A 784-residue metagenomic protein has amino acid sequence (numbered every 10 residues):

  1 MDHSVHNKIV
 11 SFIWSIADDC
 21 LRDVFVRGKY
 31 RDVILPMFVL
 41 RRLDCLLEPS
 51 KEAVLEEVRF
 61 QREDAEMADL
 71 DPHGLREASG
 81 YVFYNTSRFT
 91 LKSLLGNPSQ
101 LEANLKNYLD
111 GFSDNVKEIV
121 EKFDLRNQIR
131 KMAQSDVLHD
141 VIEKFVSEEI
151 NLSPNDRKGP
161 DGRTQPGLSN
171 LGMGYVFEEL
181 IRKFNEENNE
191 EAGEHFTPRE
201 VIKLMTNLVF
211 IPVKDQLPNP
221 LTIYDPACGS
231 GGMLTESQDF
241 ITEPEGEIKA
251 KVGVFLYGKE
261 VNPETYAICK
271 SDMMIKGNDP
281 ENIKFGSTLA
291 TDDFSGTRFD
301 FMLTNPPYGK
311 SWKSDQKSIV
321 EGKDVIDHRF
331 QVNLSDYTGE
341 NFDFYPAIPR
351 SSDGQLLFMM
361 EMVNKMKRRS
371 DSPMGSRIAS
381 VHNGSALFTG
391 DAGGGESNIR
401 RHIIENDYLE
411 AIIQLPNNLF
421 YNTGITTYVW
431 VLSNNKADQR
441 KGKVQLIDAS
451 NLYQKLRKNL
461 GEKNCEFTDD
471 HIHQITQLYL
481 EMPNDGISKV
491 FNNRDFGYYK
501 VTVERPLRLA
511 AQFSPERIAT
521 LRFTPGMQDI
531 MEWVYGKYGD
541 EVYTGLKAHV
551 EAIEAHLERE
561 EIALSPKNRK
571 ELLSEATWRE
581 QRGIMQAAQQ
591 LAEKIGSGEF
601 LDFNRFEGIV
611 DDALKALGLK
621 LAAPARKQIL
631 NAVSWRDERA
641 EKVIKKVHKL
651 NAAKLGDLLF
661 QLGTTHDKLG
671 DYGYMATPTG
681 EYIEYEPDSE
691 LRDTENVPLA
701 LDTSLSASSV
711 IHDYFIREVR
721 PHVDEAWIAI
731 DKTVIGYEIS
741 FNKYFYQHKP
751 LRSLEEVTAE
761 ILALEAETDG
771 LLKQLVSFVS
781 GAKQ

Functional and structural regions predicted by a protein language model:
M1-V213, N282-D293, Q414-N417, K441-D448 (+1 more regions): Non-catalytic, mostly N-terminal accessory regions of nucleic-acid modification and defense proteins
K29-R42, E340-L432, I761: Conserved Class I SAM-dependent methyltransferase catalytic core
K131, P166, H195, A227 (+11 more regions): Hydrophobic alpha-helical scaffolding
H195-T304, Y308-D324, L356, N383-S385 (+4 more regions): Conserved S-adenosyl-L-methionine
T235, A267, T304-P306, L356-M360 (+14 more regions): Feature representing long, continuous alpha-helical segments
K249, D279-I283, D336-F342, R377-A386 (+2 more regions): Short acidic (Asp/Glu) and glycine-rich catalytic loops that position anionic groups and cofactors
D272, K323-I348, F358: Surface-exposed acidic, glycine/proline-enriched linker/cap segments that occur as 15-30-residue helix-coil
Y421-R517: Flexible, glycine-/basic-rich loop-and-beta segments that form/coincide with the SAM-dependent methyltransferase
